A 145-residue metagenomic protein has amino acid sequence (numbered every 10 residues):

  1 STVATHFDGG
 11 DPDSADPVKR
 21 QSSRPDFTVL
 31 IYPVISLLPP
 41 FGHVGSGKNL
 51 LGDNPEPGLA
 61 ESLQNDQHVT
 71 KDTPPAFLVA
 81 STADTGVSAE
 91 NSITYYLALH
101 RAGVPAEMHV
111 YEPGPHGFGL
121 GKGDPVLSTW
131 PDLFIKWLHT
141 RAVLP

Functional and structural regions predicted by a protein language model:
S1-H43, A60-E61, W137-H139: Primarily recognizes the serine-hydrolase "nucleophile elbow" in alpha/beta-hydrolase and SGNH/GDSL folds
V3-A4, I31-V34, A80-T82, V110-G114: Active-site-proximal beta-strand/loop segments in catalytic clefts of secreted hydrolases
D13-V18, D53-H68, T73-P74: Active-site nucleophile elbow and catalytic-triad environment of alpha/beta-hydrolase enzymes
R24-F27, T73-A76, A102-E107: Loop/turn elements at helix/coil->beta-strand transitions in domains of secreted/extracellular proteins
L37, A83-V87: Acidic catalytic loop of the alpha/beta-hydrolase fold
D72, L78-A80, D84: Short beta-strand/loop motif that positions the catalytic acidic residue of the alpha/beta-hydrolase fold
V79, A89-P145: C-terminal catalytic histidine-bearing segment of alpha/beta-hydrolase fold enzymes
